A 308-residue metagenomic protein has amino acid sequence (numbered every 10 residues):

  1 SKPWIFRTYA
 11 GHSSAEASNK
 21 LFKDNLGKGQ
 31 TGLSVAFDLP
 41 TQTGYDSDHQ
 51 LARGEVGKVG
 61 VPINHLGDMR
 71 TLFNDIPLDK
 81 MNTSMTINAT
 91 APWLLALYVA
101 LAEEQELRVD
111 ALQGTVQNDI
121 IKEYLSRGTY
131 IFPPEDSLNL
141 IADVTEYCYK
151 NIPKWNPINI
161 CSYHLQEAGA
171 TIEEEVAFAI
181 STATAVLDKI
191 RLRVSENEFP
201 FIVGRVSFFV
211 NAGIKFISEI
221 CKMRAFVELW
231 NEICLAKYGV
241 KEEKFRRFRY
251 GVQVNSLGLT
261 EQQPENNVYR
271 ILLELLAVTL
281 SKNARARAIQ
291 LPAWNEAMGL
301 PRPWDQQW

Functional and structural regions predicted by a protein language model:
S1-E219, K237, K244-Q253, T279 (+1 more regions): Catalytic alpha/beta active-site cores
L94, G169-A177, G213-A225, V254-V268 (+1 more regions): Short glycine/threonine-rich loop-to-helix capping motif typified by GTGT followed within a few residues by an Asp-Pro
F201-I202, V240-V254, Q262-A297, P301-W308: Flexible glycine/proline-rich, aromatic-decorated loop/lid segments
E228-I233: ATP-dependent phospho-/nucleotidyl transfer catalytic cores
